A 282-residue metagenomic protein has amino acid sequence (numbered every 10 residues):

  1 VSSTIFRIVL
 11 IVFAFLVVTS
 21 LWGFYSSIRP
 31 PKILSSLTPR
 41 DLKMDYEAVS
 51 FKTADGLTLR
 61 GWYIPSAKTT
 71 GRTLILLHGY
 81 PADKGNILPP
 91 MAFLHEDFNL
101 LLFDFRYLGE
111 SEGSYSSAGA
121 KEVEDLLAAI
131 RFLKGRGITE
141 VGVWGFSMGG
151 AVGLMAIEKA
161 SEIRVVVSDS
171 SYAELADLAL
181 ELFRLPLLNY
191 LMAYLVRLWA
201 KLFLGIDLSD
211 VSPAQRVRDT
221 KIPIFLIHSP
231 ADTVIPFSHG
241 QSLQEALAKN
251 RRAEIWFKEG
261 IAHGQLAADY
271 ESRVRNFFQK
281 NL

Functional and structural regions predicted by a protein language model:
T4-K52, W62: An N-terminal hydrophobic leader/cap segment in hydrolases
Y80-L94, F105: The serine-hydrolase catalytic nucleophile loop
F93-E112: Conserved alpha/beta-hydrolase
S116-R136: Alpha/beta-hydrolase active-site loop
M155-I206: Hydrolase active-site cap/lid region
D219-K221, L226-H228, D232: Short beta-strand/loop motif that positions the catalytic acidic residue of the alpha/beta-hydrolase fold
I222, P236-E245: Short alpha-helix in the alpha/beta-hydrolase fold that links the catalytic acid
Q241-E245, K249-L282: C-terminal catalytic histidine-bearing segment of alpha/beta-hydrolase fold enzymes
